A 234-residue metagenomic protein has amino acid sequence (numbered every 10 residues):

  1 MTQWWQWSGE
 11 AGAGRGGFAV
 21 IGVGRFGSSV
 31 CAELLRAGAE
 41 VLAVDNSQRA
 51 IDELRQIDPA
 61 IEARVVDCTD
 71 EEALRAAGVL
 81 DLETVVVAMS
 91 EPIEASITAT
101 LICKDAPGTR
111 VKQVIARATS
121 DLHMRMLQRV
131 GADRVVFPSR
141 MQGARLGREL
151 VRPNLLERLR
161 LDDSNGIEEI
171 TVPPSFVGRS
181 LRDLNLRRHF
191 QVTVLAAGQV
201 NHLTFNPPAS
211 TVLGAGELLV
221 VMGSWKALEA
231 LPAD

Functional and structural regions predicted by a protein language model:
M1-D234: Cytosolic regulatory regions of ion transport systems
